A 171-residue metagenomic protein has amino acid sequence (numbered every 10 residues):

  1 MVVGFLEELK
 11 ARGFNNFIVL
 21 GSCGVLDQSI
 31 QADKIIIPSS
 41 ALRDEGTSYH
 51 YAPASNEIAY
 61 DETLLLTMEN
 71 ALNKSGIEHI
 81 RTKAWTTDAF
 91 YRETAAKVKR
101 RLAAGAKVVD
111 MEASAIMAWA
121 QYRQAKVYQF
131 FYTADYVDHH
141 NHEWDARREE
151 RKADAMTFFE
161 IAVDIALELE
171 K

Functional and structural regions predicted by a protein language model:
M1-I58, E62-L66: Metabolite-binding pocket within alpha/beta catalytic cores that recognizes anionic/polar moieties
V2-G4, M111-I116: Short glycine/serine/threonine-rich phosphate/pyrophosphate-binding segments that cradle anionic phosphate groups
N15-N16, K107, K126: Short acidic/polar active-site loop segments enriched in Thr and Asp
S55-A103: Active-site rim beta-loop-alpha module in soluble metabolic enzymes
T67-S75, W119, I161-L169: Generic non-transmembrane alpha-helical segments
S114-E150: Zn-dependent metallopeptidase/amidohydrolase metal-coordination segment
V137-K171: His/Asp/Glu-rich mid-to-C-terminal helical/loop segments that flank catalytic regions of hydrolases
